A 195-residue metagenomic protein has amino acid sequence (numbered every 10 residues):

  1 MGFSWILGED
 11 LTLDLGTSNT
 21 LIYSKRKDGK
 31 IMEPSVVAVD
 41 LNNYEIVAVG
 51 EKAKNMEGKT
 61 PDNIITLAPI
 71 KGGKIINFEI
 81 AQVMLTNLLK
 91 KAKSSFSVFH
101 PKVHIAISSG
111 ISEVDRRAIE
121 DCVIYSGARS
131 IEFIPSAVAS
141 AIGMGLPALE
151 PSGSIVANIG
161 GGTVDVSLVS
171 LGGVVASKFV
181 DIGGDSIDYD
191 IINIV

Functional and structural regions predicted by a protein language model:
M1-G161, S167-V195: Nucleotide/phosphate-binding catalytic cleft detector across ATP-hydrolyzing and phosphate-transferring enzymes
